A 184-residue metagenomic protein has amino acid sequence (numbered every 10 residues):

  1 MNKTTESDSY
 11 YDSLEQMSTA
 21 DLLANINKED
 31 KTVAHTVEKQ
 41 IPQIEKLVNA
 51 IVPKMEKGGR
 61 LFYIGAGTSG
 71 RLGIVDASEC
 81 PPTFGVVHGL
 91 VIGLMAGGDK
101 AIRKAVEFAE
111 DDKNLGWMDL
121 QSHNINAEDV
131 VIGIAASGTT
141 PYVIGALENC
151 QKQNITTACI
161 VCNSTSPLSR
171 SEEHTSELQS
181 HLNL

Functional and structural regions predicted by a protein language model:
M1-T36, Q40: Cofactor-/ligand-binding subdomain signature composed of acidic, glycine-rich, tryptophan-containing flexible loops
L14-S18, Q43, F108-L115: Short secondary-structure boundary/capping elements
K39-K54: A short, well-structured juxtamembrane/interface segment
M55-E56, Q151: Anion (oxyanion) recognition and catalysis
F62, A66-S176: Glycine-rich phosphate-binding loops that contact phosphosugars or nucleotide phosphates
H174-L184: Positively charged, low-complexity/disordered segments
